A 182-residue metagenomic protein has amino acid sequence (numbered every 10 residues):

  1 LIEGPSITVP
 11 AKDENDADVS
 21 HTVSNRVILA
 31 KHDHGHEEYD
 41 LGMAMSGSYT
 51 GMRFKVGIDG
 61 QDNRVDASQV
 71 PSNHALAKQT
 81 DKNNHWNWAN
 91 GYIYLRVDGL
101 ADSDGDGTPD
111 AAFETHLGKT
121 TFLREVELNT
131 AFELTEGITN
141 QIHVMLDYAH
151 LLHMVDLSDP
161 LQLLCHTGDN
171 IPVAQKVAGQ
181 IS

Functional and structural regions predicted by a protein language model:
L1-S182: A short, solvent-exposed, low-complexity linear motif enriched for acidic/polar residues with Pro/Gly/Ser/Thr
